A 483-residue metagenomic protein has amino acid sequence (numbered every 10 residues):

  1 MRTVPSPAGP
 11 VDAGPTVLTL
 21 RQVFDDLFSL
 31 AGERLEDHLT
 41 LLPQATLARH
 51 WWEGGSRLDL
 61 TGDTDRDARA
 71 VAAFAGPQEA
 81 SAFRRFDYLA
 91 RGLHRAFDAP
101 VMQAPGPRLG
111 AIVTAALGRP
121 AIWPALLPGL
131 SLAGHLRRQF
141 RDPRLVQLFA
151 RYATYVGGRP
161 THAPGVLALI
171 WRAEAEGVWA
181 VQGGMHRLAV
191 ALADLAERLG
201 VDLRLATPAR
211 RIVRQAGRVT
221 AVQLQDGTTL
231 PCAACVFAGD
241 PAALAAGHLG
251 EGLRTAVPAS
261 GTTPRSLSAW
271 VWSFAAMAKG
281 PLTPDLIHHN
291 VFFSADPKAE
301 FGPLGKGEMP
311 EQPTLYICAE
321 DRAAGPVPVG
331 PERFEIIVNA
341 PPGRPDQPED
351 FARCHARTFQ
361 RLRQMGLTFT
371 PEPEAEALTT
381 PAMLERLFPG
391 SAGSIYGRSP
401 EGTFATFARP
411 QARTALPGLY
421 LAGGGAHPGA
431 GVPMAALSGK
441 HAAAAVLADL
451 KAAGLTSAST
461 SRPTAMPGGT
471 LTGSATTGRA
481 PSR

Functional and structural regions predicted by a protein language model:
M1-A96, R398: N-terminal glycine-rich phosphate/pyrophosphate-binding loop and immediately adjacent elements
P15, G424-L447: A conserved FAD-binding loop/helix module that cradles the flavin
T40-L42, D202-A206, E374: General small-molecule cofactor/ligand-binding pocket signal
E53-H162: Rossmann-like flavin
D142-V156, Q312-Y316, T368-P428: A glycine-rich dinucleotide-binding beta-alpha-beta segment and adjacent secondary-structure elements that constitute
A168-Q223: Helical element adjacent to the flavin cofactor pocket in flavoenzyme catalytic cores
R210-P328, R462-P463, P467, G478 (+1 more regions): Mid-domain catalytic core of redox enzymes that form a hydrophobic substrate pocket/lid adjacent to a catalytic redox
T314-S399: FAD-dependent oxidoreductase catalytic-site/capping-region signature
